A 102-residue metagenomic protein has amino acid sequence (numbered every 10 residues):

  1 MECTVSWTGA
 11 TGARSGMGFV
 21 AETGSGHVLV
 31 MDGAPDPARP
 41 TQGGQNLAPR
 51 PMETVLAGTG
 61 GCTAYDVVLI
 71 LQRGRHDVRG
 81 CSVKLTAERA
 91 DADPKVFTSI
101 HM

Functional and structural regions predicted by a protein language model:
M1-A57, V68-M102: Extended beta-strand/beta-hairpin segments
